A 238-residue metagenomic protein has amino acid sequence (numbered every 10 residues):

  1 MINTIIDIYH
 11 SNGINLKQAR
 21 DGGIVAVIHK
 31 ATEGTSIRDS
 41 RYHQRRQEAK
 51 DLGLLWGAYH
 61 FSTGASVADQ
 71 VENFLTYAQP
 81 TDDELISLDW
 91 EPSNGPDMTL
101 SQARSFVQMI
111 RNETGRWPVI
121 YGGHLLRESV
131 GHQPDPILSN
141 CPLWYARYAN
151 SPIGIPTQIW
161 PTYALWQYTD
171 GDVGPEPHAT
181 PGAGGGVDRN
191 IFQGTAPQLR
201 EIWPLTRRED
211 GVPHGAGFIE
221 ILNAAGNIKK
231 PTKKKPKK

Functional and structural regions predicted by a protein language model:
M1-N12, L16-D21, V25, P134-K238: Functionally critical loop-and-helix segments that line ligand-binding/catalytic clefts of soluble enzyme domains
M1-R116, N140: Substrate-binding cleft of extracellular glycoside hydrolase catalytic domains
T35, F74, G123-L125, Q133: Peptidoglycan cell-wall recognition and remodeling modules
T35, G64, L126, S151 (+1 more regions): Surface-exposed, flexible loop/turn segments at secondary-structure boundaries
H60, G122, R147: Short beta-strand/turn micro-motifs composed of small residues that flank or help shape donor/cofactor-binding pockets
V67-D69, L126-I137: Glycine-rich, charge-decorated loop segments at or immediately adjacent to ligand/cofactor-binding or catalytic sites
P96, R127-V130, I153: Short catalytic/ligand-binding loop motif for oxyanion handling, primarily in non-cytosolic enzymes, centered on
G115-E128, P142: Aromatic-lined carbohydrate-recognition surfaces of secreted/lumenal glycan-active proteins
